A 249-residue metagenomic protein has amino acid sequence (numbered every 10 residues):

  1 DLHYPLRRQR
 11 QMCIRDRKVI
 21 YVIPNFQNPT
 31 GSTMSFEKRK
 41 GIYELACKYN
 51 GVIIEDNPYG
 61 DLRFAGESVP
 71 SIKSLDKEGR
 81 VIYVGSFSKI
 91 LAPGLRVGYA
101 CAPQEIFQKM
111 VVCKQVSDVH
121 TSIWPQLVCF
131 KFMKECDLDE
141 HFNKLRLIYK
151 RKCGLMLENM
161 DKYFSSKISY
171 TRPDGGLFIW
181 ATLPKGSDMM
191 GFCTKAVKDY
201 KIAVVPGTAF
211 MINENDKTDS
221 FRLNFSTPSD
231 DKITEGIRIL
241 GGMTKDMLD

Functional and structural regions predicted by a protein language model:
D1-I14: Single conserved hydrophobic/aromatic residue that forms the stacking wall/gate of nucleotide- or nucleobase-binding
Q11, R15, Q27-V52, Y59-A92 (+1 more regions): Active-site pre-lysine segment of PLP-dependent enzymes
I20-Y21, D56, V84, G98 (+6 more regions): Generic structural signal for small/hydrophobic residues in well-ordered secondary structure, especially within
I53-E55, C129, V204-P206: Hydrophobic residues in well-ordered beta-strands that form the structural core
K77-L147: Conserved core segment of the aminotransferase class I/II
F130, L147-L157, S169-T182: Conserved glycine-rich beta-strand-loop-beta hairpin in the small C-terminal domain of fold type I
K167-Y200: Conserved PLP-binding catalytic core of the aspartate aminotransferase-like
K198-D199, E214-D249: PLP-dependent enzyme catalytic core of the Aspartate aminotransferase-like
